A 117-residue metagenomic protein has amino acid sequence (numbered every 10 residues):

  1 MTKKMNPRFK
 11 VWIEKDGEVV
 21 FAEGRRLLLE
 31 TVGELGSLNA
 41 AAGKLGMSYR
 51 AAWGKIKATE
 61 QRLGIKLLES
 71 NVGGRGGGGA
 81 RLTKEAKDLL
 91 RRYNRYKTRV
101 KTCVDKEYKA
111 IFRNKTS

Functional and structural regions predicted by a protein language model:
K3-G17: Short, Lys/Arg-enriched N-terminal segment that forms or immediately precedes the first helix of a structured domain
L28-L29: Short alpha-helical "packing" element that flanks the helix-turn-helix/winged-helix DNA-binding module
V32-A42: Short helix-boundary/capping micro-motifs
R50: Key DNA-contact positions within bacterial/archaeal DNA-binding proteins
K55: Residues within the DNA-recognition helix of helix-turn-helix
Q61-K66: Residue cluster at the C-terminal edge of the helix-turn-helix DNA-binding motif
S70-Y93: Basic, amphipathic "hinge/linker" alpha-helix immediately C-terminal to the N-terminal HTH DNA-binding motif
R92-I111: Alpha-helical linker/hinge and terminal dimerization helices associated with HTH transcriptional regulators
